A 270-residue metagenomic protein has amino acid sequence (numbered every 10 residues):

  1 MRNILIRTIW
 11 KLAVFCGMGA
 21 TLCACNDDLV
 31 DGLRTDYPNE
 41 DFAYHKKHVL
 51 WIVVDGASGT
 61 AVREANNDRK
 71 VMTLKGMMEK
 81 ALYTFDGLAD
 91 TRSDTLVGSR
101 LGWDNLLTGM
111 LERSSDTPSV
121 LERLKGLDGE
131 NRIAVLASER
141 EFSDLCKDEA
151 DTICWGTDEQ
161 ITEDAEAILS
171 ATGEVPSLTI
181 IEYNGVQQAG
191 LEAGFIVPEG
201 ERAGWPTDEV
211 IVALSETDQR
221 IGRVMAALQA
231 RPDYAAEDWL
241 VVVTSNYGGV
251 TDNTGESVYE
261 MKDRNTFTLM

Functional and structural regions predicted by a protein language model:
M1-C23: Sec-dependent bacterial lipoprotein signal peptides
A20-V49: Bacterial Sec-dependent N-terminal signal peptides
H45-L50, K80-F85, L127-A134, G173-I181 (+2 more regions): Loop/turn elements at helix/coil->beta-strand transitions in domains of secreted/extracellular proteins
L50-W51, T73, E216-S257, T268: Metal-dependent active-site segment of extracytoplasmic phospho-/sulfohydrolases and closely related
T60-R100, G109-E112: Short, structured active-site-proximal loop/turn typified by the sulfatase FGly-forming signature C/S-X-P-X-R
S93-L96, R100-L107, V258-M270: Substrate-binding rim/cap in mid-to-C-terminal beta-strand-loop elements of soluble/periplasmic
M110-I161: Catalytic-site neighborhoods of secreted/periplasmic enzymes that process anionic sulfate/phosphate groups
D144-A150, A171-E216, R223, N253: Active-site His/acidic residue clusters
